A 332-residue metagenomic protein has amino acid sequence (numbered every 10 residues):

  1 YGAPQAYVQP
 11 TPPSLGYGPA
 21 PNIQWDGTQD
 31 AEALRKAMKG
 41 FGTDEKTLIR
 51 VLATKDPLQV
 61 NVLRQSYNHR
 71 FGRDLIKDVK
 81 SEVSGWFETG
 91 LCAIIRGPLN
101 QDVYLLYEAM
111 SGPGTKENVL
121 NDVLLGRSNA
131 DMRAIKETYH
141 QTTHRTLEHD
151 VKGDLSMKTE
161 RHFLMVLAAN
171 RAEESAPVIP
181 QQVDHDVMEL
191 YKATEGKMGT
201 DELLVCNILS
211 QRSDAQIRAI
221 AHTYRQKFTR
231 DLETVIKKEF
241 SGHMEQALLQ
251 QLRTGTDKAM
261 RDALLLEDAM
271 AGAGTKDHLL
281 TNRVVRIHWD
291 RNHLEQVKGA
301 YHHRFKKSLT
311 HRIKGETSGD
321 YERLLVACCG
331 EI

Functional and structural regions predicted by a protein language model:
Y1-I332: Structural signature for extended repeat/solenoid scaffolds and their inter-repeat hinge/linker regions, spanning
